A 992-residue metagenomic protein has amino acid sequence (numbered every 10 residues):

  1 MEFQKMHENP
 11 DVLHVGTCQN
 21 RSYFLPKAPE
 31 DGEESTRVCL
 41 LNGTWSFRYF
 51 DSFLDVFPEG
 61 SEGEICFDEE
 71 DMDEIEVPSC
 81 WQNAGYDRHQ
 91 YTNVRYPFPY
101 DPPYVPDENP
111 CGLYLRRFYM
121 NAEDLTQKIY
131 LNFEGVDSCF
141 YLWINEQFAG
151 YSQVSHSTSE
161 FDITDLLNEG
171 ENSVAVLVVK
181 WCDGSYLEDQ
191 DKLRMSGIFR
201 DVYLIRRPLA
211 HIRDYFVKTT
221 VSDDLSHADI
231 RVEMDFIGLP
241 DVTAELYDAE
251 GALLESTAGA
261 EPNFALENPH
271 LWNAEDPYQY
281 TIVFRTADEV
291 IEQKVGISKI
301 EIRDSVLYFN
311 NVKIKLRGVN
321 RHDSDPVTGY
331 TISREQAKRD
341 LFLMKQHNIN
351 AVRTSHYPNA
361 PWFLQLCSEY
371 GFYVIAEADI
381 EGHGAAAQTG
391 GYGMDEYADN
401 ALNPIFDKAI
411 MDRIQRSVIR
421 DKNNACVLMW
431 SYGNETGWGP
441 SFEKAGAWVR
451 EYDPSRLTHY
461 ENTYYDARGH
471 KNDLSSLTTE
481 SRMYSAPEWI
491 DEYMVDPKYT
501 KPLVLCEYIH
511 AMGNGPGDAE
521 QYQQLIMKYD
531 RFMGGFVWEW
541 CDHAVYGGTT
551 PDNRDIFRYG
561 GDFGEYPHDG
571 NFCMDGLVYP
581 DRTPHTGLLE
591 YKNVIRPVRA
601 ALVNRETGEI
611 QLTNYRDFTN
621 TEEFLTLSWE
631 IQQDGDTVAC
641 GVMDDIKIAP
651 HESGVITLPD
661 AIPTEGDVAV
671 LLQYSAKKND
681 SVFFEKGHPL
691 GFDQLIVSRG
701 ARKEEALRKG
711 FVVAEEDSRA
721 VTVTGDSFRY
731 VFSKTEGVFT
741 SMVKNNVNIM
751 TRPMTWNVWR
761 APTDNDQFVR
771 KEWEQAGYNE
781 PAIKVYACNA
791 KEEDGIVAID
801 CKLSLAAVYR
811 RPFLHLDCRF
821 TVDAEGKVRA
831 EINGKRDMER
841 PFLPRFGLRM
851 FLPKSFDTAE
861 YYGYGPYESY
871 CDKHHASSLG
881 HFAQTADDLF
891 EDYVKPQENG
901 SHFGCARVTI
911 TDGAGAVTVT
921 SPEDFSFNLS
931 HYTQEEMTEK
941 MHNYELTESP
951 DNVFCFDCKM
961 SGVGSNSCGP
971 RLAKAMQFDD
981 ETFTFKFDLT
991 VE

Functional and structural regions predicted by a protein language model:
M1-E33, V77, A84, T92 (+4 more regions): Extended substrate-binding grooves/exosites of carbohydrate-active enzymes
E2-C18, D31-G32, S46-S52, M72 (+7 more regions): Accessory beta-strand-rich segments of carbohydrate-active enzymes
C80-G85, K180, N273, P659-D667 (+1 more regions): Beta-strand/loop-rich accessory regions of lumenal/periplasmic or secreted enzymes, predominantly carbohydrate-active
C80-N83, R88-Q90, R95-Y104, Q153 (+7 more regions): An acidic-aromatic loop/edge-strand motif
Y114-R116, S157-F161, A260-F264, E652-L658 (+1 more regions): Short strand-edge motifs at loop-to-beta-strand transitions and within beta-strands of extracellular beta-rich domains
L142-I144, S226-T257, I282, E609-D644 (+2 more regions): Beta-strand-rich binding/interaction modules
N168-E171, E233-R303, T664-G666, L671-K709: Extended acidic/polar, glycine-enriched regions that form or flank non-catalytic beta-rich accessory modules
Q279, I291-A351, P358, E704-D766: An acidic-aromatic substrate-binding cleft motif
